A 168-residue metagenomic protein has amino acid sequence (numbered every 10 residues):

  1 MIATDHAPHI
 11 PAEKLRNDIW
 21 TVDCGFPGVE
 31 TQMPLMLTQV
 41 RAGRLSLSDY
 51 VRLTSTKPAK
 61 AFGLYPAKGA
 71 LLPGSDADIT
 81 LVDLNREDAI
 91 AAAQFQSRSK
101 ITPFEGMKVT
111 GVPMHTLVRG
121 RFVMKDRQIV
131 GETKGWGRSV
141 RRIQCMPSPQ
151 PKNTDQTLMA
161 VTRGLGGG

Functional and structural regions predicted by a protein language model:
M1-I2: Histidine/acidic residue-rich metal-binding segments in metalloenzymes
A7-R86: His/Asp/Glu-enriched, well-ordered alpha-helical/loop segment that forms or immediately abuts the divalent-metal
K14, K57-K60, K68, K100 (+4 more regions): Context-gated lysine
D18, D76-S139: C-terminal cap of metal-dependent C-N hydrolases
T31-T38, V109-T116, M146-Q156: Short C-terminal domain-edge/linker segments immediately following a structured domain
S48-D49, A91-Q96, Q150-K152: Short, positively charged
D126-G168: Intein/HINT protein-splicing elements and their conserved insertion hotspots or analogous self-processing inserts
